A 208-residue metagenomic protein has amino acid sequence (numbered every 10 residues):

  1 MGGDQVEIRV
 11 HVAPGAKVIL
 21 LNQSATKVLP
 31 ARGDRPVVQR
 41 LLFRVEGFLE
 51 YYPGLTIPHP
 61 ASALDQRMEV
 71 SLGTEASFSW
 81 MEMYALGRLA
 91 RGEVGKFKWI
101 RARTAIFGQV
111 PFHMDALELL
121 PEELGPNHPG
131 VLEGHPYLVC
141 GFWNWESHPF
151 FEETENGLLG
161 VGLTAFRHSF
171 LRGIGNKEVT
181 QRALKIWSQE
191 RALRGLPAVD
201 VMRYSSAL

Functional and structural regions predicted by a protein language model:
M1-H148: Conserved beta-strand/loop scaffold segments within soluble protein domains that form the structured core and edges
Q109-L208: Charged low-complexity "KEKE/polyampholyte" interaction tracts
